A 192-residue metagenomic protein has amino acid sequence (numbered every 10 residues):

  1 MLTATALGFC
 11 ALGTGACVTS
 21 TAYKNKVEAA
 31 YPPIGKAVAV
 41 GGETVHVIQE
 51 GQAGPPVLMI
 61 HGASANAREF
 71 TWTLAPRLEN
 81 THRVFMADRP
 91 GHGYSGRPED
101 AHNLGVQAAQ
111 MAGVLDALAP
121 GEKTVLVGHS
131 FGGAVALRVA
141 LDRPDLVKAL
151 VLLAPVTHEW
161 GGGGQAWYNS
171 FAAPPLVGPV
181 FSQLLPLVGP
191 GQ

Functional and structural regions predicted by a protein language model:
M1-P55, N80-H82, A119-E122: Alpha/beta-hydrolase fold catalytic core
V40, I48, M86-V127: Active-site loop/oxyanion-hole signature of alpha/beta-hydrolase fold enzymes
E43, Q49-Y94: Conserved HGGG/HGGXW glycine-rich cap/lid loop of the alpha/beta-hydrolase fold
M59-G62, S130, P155: Glycine-rich His-Gly loop
E69-T71, S95-A101, G162-G163: Conserved catalytic-core motifs of eukaryotic protein kinase domains, centered on the activation segment
G121, L146-V147: Core-facing hydrophobic residues within beta-strands of well-ordered domains
G128, G132, A136: Gly/Ala-rich beta-loop-alpha elbow adjacent to hydrolase catalytic centers
L137, L141, A149-P186: Flexible "cap/lid" loop of the alpha/beta hydrolase fold
